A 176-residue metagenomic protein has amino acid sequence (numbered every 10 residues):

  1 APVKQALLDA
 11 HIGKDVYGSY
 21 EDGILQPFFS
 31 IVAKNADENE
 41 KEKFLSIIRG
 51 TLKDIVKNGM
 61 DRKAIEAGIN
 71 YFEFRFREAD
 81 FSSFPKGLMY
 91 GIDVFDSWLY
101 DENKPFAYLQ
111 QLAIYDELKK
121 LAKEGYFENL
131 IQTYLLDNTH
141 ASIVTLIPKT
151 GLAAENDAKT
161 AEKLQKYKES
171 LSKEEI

Functional and structural regions predicted by a protein language model:
A1: Structured ligand/cofactor/substrate-binding pocket environments in proteins
K4-K120, T139-K149, E155-D157: M16 family metallopeptidases and their MPP-like homologs
I131-Y134, I176: Core subunits and conserved enzymes of cellular information-processing and envelope-translocation systems across
G151-N156, T160-I176: N-terminal leader/propeptide and maturation segments of large enzyme subunits in energy/redox metabolism and hydrolases
